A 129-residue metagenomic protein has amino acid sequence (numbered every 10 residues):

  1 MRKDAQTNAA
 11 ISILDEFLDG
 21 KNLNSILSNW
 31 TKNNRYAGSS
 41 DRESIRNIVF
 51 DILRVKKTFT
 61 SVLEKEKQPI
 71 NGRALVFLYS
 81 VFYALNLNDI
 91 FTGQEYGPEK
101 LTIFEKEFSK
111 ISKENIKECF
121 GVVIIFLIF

Functional and structural regions predicted by a protein language model:
M1-F129: Class I Rossmann-like S-adenosyl-L-methionine
